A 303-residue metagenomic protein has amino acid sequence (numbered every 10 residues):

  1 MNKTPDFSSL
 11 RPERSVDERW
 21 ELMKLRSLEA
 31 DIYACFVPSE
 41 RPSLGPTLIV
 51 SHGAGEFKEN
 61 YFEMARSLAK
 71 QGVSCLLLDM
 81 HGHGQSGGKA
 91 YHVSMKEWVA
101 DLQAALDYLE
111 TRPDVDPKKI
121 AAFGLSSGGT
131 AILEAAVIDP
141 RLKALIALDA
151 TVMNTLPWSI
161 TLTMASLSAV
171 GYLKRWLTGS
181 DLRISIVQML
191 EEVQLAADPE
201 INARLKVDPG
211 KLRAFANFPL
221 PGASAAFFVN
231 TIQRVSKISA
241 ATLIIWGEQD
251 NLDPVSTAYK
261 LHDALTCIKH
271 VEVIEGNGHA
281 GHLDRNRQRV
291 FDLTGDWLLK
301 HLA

Functional and structural regions predicted by a protein language model:
M1-E40: An N-terminal hydrophobic leader/cap segment in hydrolases
G45, V50-E56, E248: Active-site glycine-rich loops that stabilize anionic/oxyanionic intermediates across multiple enzyme folds
G55-K58, G84-D116: Catalytic nucleophile-loop/oxyanion-hole region of alpha/beta-hydrolase and closely related hydrolase-like folds
A65-K89: Conserved alpha/beta-hydrolase
A131-P209, A214-F215: Alpha/beta-hydrolase-fold enzymes
I238, I244-W246, D250: Short beta-strand/loop motif that positions the catalytic acidic residue of the alpha/beta-hydrolase fold
N251-T257: Conserved alpha/beta-hydrolase "acid-adjacent" motif
I268-A303: Catalytic active-site module of serine/aspartate enzymes centered on a nucleophile-bearing elbow/loop
